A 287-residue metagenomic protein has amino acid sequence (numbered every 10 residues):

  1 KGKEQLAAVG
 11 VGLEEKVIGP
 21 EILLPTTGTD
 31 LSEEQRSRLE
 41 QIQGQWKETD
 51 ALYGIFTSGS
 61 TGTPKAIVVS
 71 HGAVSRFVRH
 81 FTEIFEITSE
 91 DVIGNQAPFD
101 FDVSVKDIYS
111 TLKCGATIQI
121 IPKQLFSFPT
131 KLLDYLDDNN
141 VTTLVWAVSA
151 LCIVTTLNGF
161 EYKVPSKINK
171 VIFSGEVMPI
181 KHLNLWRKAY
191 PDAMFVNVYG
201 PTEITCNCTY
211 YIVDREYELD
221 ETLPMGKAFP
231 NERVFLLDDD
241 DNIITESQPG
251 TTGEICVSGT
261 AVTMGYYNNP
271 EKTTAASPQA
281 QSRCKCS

Functional and structural regions predicted by a protein language model:
K1-G44, V74, M194-N197, I212-S287: AMP-dependent adenylate-forming
K1-Q5, I22, A116-N139, V145-I153 (+1 more regions): ATP-dependent adenylate-forming carboxylate-activation enzymes
Q35-F56, I87-I93, F99, P230-E232: Conserved pre-ATP/AMP-binding loop-to-beta segment of ANL
A51, H71, F99, S104 (+11 more regions): Generic structural signal for small/hydrophobic residues in well-ordered secondary structure, especially within
G54-I67: Conserved adenylation A10 loop of the ANL superfamily
F56, A97-P98, P122-K123, V141 (+4 more regions): Conserved donor-binding loops in enzymes that form glycosidic bonds
K65-G94, D102-T142: Conserved AMP-binding/adenylation subdomain of ANL enzymes
K113-A116, V141-V145, T155-P224, P230-R233: Gly/Ser/Thr-rich phosphate-binding loop
